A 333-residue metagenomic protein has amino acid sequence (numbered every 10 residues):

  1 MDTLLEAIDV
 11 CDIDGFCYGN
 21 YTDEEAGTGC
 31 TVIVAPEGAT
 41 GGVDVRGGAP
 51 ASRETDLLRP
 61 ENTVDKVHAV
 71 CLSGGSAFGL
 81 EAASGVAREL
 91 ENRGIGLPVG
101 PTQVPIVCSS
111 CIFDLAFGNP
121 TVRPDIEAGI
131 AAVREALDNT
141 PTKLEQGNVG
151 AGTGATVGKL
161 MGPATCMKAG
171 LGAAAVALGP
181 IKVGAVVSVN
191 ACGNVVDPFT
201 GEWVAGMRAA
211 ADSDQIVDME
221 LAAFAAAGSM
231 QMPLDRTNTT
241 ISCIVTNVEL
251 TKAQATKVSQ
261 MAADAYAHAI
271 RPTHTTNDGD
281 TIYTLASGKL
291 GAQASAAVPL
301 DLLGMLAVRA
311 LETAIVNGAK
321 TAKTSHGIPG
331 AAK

Functional and structural regions predicted by a protein language model:
D2-A77, E81-S84, N92-K333: A structural signal for small-residue-enriched, beta-sheet-centric alpha/beta enzyme cores and oligomeric scaffold folds
A87: Acidic/His-rich segments in extracytoplasmic proteins that coordinate ligands and/or metal ions
